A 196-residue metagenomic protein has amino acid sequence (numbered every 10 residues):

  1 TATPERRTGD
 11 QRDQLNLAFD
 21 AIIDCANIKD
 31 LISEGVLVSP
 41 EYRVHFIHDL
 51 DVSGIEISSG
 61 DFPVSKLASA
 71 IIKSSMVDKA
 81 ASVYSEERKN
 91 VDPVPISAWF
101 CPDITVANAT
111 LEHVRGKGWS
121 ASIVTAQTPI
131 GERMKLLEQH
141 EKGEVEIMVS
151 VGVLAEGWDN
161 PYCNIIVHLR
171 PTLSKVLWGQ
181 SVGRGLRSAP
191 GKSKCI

Functional and structural regions predicted by a protein language model:
T1-Y42: Post-DEXD/H (motif II) to motif III coupling segment of the RecA-like Helicase ATP-binding lobe
A2-R7, D30-S33, F46-D51, I104-T105 (+4 more regions): Conserved nucleotide-binding/hydrolysis micro-motifs of P-loop NTPases
A26, H45, V124: Hydrophobic residues at beta-strand termini and immediately following loops that shape nucleotide-binding pockets
L31-D78, R115-G116, S120: Inter-lobe coupling/hinge segments of SF2-like helicase ATPases
S33, S85, K89, R115 (+3 more regions): Residue-level signal for alpha-helix termini/capping positions
K66-K117: Conserved strand-helix element at the start of the C-terminal RecA-like helicase core
L111, R115-E132: Conserved RecA-like helicase motor-core motifs
A126-I196: Conserved RecA-like P-loop NTPase helicase motor core
